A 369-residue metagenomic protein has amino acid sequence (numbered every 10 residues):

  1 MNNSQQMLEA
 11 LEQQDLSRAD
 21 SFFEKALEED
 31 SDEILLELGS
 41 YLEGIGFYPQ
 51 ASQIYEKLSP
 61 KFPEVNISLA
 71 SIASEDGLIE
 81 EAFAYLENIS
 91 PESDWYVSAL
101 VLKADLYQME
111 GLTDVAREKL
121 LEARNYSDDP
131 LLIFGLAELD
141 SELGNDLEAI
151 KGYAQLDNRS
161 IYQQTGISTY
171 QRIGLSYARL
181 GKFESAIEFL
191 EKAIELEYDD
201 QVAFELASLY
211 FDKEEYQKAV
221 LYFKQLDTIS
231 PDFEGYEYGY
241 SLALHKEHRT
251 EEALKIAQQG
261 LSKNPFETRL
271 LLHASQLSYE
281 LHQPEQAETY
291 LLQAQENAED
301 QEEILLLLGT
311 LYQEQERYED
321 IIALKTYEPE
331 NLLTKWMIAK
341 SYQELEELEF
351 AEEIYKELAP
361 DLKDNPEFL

Functional and structural regions predicted by a protein language model:
M1, E33-I34, E64-I67, V97-S98 (+9 more regions): Start-of-helix register in tetratricopeptide repeats
E12, Y41-G44, E75-D76, M109 (+9 more regions): Register position in tetratricopeptide repeats
K25-A26, Y55-L58, N88-I89, E122-A123 (+7 more regions): Canonical positions in the second alpha-helix
E29-S31, P60-P63, D94, S127-D128 (+7 more regions): Short coil turns that delineate tetratricopeptide repeat
E37, S68-S71, L102, G135 (+6 more regions): Canonical tetratricopeptide repeat
